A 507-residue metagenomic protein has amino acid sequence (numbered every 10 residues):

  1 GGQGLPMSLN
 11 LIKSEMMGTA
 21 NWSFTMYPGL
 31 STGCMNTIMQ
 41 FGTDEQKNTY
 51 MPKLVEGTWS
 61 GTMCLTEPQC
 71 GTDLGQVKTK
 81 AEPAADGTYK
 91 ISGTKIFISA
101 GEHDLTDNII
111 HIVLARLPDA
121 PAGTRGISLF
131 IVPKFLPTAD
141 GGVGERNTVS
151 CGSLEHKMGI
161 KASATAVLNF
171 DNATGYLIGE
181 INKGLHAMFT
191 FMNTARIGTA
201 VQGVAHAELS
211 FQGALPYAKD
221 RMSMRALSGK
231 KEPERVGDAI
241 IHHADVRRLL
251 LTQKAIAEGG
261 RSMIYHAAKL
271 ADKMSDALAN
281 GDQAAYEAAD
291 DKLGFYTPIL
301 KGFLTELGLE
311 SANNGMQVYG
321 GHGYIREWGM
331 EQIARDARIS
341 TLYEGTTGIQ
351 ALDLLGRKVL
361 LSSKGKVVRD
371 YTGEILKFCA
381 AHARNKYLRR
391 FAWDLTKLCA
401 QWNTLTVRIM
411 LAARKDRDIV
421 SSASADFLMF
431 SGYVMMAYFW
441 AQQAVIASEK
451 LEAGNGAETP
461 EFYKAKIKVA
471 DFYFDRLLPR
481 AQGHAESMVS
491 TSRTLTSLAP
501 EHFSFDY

Functional and structural regions predicted by a protein language model:
G1-N48, P52, E56, T106-I110 (+2 more regions): Internal helix-loop-helix
G1-T25, L65-Q69, T94-K95, A100-H103 (+3 more regions): Active-site beta-strand/loop segments that form the cofactor-binding cradle of oxidoreductase flavoproteins
L9, K13, Y27-T32, G42-P83 (+4 more regions): Internal maturation/activation junctions in enzymes
I12, L361, I375-Y507: C-terminal amphipathic alpha-helical interaction region
T88, S92-R146: A short core secondary-structure module
F97, L136-G152, K157, A164-A195 (+2 more regions): A glycine-rich, basic-preceded beta-loop-alpha segment at the flavin cofactor/substrate interface of flavin-utilizing
I160, H266, E287-T372, D471-E501: Alpha-helix capping/hinge segments and adjacent helical runs
E258-K301, V407-S422, Q443-A457, E461: C-terminal helix-coil-helix/basic helical segment that borders enzyme active sites and/or dimer interfaces and provides
